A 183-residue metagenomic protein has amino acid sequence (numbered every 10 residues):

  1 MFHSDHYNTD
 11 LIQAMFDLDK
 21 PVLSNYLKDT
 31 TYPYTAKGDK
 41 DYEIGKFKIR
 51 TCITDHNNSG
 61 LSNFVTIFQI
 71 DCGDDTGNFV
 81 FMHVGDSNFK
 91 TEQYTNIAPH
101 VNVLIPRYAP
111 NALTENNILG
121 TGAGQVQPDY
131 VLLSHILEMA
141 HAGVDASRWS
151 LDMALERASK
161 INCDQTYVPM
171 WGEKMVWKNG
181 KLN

Functional and structural regions predicted by a protein language model:
M1, N8, I49, D86 (+2 more regions): Divalent metal-coordination and catalytic microenvironments
M1-Y26, A98-I105, Q127: Active-site metal-binding motif and surrounding structural segment of the metallo-beta-lactamase
H6-N8, T91-E92, A112-N116, A140-D145: Extracytoplasmic/secreted cell-surface and envelope-processing proteins
L18-N78, V168-G172, V176-G180: Metallo-beta-lactamase
L23, R50, M82, I105 (+2 more regions): Hydrophobic/aromatic beta-strand patches that form the interior of the parallel beta-sheet core in alpha/beta enzyme
Y34-G45, S62, Y94-T95, G120 (+1 more regions): Binuclear metal-ion centers of metallo-dependent hydrolases, dominated by the metallo-beta-lactamase
D55-V126: Active-site-proximal loop/helix segments of hydrolase catalytic cores
